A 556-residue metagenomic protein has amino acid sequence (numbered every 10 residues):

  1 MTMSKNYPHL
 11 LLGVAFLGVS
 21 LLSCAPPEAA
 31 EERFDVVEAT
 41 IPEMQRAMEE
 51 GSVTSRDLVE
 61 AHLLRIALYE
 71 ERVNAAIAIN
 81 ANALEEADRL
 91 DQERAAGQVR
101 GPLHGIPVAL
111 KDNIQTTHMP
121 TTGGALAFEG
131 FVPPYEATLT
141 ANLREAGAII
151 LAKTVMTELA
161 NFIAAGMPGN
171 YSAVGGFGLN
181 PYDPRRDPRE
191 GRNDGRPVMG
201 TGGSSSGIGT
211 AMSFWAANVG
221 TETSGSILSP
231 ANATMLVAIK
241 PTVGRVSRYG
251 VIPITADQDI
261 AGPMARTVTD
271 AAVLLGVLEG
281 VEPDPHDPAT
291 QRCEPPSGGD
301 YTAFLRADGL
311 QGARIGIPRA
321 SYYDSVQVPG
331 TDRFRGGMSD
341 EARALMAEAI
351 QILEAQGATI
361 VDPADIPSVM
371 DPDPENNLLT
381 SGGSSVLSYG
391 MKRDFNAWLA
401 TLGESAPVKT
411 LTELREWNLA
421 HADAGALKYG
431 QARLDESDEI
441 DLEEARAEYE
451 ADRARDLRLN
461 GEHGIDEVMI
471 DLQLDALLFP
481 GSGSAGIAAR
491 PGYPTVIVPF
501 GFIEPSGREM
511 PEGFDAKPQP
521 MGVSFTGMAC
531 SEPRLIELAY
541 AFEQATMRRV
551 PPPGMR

Functional and structural regions predicted by a protein language model:
M1-Y7: N-terminal secretory signal peptides that target proteins for export/translocation
Y7-R89, A95, R343-A358, T412-E416 (+3 more regions): An N-terminal boundary/leader segment
R46-V53, L63-E71, L84, D88-A96 (+11 more regions): Sec-exported extracytoplasmic/periplasmic mature domains
G51, G105, E145, L151 (+5 more regions): Glycine-rich, small-residue loops and helix-cap segments that act as flexible hinges at active-site edges
V59, D88, D300-R306, M338-D365 (+3 more regions): Acyltransferase
L68, I149, A211-S325, T331 (+4 more regions): Structural helix-boundary/capping segments
H104-A261, H286-R292, P318-A320, D324-S325 (+3 more regions): Short glycine/serine-rich loop/turn segments
H104-G123, F304, G309-T331, G382-G461 (+1 more regions): Short helix-loop capping/hinge segments that flank enzyme active sites or metal/cofactor-binding pockets
